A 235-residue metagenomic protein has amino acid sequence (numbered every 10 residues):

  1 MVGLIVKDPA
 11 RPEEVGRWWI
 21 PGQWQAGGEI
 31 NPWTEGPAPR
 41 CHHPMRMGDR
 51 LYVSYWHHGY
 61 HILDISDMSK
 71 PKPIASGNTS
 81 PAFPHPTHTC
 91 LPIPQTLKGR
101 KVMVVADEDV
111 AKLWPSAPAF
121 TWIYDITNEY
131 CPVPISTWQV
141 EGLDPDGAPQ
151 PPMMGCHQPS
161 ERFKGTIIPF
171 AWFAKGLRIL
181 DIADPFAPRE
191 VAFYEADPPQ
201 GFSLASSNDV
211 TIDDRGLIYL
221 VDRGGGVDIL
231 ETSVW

Functional and structural regions predicted by a protein language model:
M1-W235: Feature marking well-ordered beta-strand scaffolds used for ligand recognition
